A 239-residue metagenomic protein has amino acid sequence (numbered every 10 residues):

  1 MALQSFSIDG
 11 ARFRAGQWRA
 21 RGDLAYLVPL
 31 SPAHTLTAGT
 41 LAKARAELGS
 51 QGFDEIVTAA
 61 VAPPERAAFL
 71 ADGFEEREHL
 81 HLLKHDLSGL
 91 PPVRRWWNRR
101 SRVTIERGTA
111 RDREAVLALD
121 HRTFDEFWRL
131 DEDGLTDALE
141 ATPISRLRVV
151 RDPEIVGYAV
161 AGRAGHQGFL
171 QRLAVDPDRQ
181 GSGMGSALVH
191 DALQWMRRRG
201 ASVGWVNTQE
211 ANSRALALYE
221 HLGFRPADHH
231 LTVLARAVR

Functional and structural regions predicted by a protein language model:
M1-S5, D9-R12, G52, R77-H79 (+2 more regions): A short helix-loop-beta-strand connector motif used in the catalytic cores of GNAT acetyltransferases and, in some
W18, L130-D152, G157-A174: A conserved beta-strand-loop-helix scaffold within acyl/acetyltransferase catalytic domains
A25-A38, L173-Q180, T208-Q209: A short, internal acetyl-CoA/4′-phosphopantetheine-binding micro-motif in the GNAT/acyltransferase core
S31-S101, H230-R236: Acyl-donor-binding surface of acyltransferase catalytic domains
T35-A46, V175, G181-Q194, R198 (+1 more regions): Conserved acetyl-CoA-binding loop-helix of GNAT-fold acetyltransferases
V57-R66, P177, V206-L216, V233-R239: Conserved beta-strand-loop-alpha-helix junction that forms the acyl-donor binding cleft
A62-E78, S182, S186, R198 (+1 more regions): Conserved active-site alpha-helix within GNAT-family acetyltransferase domains
V103-V116, A227: A short beta-loop-alpha structural element at the N-terminal edge of CoA-dependent acyl/N-acetyltransferase catalytic
